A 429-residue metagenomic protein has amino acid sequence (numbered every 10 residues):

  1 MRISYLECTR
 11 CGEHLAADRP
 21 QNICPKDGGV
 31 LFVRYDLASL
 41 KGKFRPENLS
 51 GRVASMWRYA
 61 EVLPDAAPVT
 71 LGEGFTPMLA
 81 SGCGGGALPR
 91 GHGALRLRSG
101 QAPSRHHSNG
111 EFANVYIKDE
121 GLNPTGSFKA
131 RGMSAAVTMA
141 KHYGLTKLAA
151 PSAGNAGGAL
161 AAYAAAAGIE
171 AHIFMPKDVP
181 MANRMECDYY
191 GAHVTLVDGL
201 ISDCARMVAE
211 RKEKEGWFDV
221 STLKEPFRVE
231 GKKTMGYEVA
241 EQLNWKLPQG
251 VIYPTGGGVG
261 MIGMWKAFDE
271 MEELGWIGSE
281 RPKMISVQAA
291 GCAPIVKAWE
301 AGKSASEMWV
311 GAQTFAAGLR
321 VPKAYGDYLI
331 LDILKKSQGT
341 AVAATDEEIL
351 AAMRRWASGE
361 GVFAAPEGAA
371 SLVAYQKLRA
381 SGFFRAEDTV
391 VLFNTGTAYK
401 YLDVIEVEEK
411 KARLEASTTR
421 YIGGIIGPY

Functional and structural regions predicted by a protein language model:
R2-F75: N-terminal juxtadomain amphipathic helix that follows a signal peptide/anchor or precedes a small N-terminal auxiliary
A60-G84, N109-T138: Positively charged, low-complexity intrinsically disordered leader regions
F75, G199-W217, E270-A364, V407-Y429: Active-site/ligand-binding loops adjacent to catalytic centers
H92-G110: Short Gly/Ser/Thr- and charged-rich N-terminal loops/segments that act as flexible capping/hinge elements
A140-Y163, G168-M175, P248-G257, M284: A short, small-residue-rich loop immediately preceding and capping a beta-strand
G158-E210, K297-E300, V404-E406: Active-site-proximal loop->helix
K214-L274: Active-site/ligand-binding-proximal alpha/beta "capping" segment
M308, A370-Y429: Phosphate-binding loop/pocket of nucleotide- and phosphate-handling active sites
